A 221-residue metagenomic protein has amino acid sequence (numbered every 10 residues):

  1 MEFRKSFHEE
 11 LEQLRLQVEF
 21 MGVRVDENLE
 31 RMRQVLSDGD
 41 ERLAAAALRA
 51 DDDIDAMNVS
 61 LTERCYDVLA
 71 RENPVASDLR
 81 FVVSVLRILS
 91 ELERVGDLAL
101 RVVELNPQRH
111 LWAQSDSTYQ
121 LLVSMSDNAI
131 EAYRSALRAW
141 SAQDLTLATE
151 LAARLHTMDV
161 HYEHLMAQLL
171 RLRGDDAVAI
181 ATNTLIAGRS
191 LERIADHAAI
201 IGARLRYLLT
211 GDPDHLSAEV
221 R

Functional and structural regions predicted by a protein language model:
M1-R221: Cytosolic, long alpha-helical scaffolding segments
